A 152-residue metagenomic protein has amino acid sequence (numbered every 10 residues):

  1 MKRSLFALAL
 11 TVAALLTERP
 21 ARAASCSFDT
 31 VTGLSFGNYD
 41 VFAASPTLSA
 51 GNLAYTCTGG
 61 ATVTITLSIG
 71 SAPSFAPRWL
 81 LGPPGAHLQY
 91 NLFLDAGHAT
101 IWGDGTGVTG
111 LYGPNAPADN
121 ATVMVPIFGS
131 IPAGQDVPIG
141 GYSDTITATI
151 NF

Functional and structural regions predicted by a protein language model:
M1-S4: Positively charged n-region of N-terminal signal peptides that target proteins for export
A7-L15: Bacterial N-terminal signal peptides
E18-P20: N-terminal signal peptide c-region/cleavage motif recognized by signal peptidases
R22-P84, P114-F152: N-terminal small/polar-rich segments of proteins
D29-T30, I101-G110: Short beta-strand and strand-turn-strand segments in soluble, beta-rich domains
V41, D95-G97: Residues that form or immediately flank small-molecule/cofactor binding pockets and catalytic motifs
S68-G70, N91-D95: Predominantly extracellular/luminal cell-surface or secreted proteins
G85-L92, A99: Extracellular/luminal ectodomains and secreted, surface-exposed scaffolds of diverse proteins
